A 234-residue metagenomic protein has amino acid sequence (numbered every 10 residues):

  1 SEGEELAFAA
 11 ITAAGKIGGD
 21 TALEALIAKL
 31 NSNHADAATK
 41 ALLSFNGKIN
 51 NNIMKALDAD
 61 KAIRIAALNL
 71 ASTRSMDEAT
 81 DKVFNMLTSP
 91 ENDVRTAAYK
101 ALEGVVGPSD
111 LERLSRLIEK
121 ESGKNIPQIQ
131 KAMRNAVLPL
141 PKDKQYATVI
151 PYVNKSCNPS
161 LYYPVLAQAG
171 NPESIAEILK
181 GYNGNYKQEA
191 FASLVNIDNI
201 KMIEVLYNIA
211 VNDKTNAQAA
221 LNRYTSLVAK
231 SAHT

Functional and structural regions predicted by a protein language model:
S1, F8, G19-L30, G47-D58 (+8 more regions): Amphipathic alpha-helical scaffolding segments comprising HEAT/armadillo-like alpha-solenoid repeats
G3, N31, S122-I126, N183 (+2 more regions): Helix-start/N-cap signature of alpha-helical segments
E4, D36, N92, T96-Y99 (+6 more regions): Interface amphipathic segments
A7, L23, A35, R64 (+7 more regions): Residue-level detector of extended alpha-helical repeat arrays and alpha-solenoid scaffolds
F8, S44, K100, L117 (+3 more regions): Alpha-helical, heptad-rich or low-complexity scaffold/stalk segments that mediate oligomerization or tethering
A13-K16, A41-S44, L70-T73, A101-G104 (+4 more regions): Core register positions within helices of long alpha-helical scaffolds
